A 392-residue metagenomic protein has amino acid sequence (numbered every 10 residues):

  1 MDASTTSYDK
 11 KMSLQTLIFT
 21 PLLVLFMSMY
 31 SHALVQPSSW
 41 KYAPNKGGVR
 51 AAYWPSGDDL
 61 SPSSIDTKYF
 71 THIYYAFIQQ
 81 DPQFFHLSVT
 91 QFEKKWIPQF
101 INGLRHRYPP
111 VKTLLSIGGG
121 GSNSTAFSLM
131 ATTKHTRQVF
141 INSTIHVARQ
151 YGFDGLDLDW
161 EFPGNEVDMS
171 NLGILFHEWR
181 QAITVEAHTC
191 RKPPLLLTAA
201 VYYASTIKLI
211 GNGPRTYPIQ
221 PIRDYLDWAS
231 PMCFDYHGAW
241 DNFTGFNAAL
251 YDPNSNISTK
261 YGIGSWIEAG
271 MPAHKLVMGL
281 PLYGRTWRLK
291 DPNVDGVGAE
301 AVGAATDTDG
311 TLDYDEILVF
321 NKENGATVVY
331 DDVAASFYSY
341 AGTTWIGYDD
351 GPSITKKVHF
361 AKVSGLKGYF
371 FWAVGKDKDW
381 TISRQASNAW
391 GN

Functional and structural regions predicted by a protein language model:
M1-L22: Classical eukaryotic N-terminal signal peptides for Sec-dependent ER targeting/secretion, especially the positively
L23-A43, A361: N-terminal signal peptide
L34-A148, E178, R384: Glycan-recognition patch characteristic of GH18 chitinases/ENGases and related GlcNAc/peptidoglycan-binding proteins
S38-W40, F100, I117, H237 (+2 more regions): Glycan-binding loop/region signatures in secreted carbohydrate-active enzymes
K46-G48, P109-T113, G152-D154, P193-L195 (+3 more regions): Short, well-ordered coil/turn segments that N-cap beta-strands
I73, L115, L158, A229 (+3 more regions): Conserved, mostly hydrophobic/aromatic
D81-W96, E161-V319: Substrate-binding surface in catalytic domains of secreted glycosidases
R149, F153, D157-Y203, C233 (+1 more regions): Active-site and adjacent substrate-binding regions of carbohydrate-active enzymes
